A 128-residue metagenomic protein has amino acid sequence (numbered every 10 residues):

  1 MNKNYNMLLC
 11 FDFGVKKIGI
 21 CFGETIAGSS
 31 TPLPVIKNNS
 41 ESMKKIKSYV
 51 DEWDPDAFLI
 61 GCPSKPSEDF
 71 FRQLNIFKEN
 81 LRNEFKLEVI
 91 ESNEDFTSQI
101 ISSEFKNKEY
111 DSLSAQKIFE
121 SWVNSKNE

Functional and structural regions predicted by a protein language model:
N2-F11, V15-E128: Phosphate- and other anionic-substrate recognition elements at nucleic-acid/protein interfaces
